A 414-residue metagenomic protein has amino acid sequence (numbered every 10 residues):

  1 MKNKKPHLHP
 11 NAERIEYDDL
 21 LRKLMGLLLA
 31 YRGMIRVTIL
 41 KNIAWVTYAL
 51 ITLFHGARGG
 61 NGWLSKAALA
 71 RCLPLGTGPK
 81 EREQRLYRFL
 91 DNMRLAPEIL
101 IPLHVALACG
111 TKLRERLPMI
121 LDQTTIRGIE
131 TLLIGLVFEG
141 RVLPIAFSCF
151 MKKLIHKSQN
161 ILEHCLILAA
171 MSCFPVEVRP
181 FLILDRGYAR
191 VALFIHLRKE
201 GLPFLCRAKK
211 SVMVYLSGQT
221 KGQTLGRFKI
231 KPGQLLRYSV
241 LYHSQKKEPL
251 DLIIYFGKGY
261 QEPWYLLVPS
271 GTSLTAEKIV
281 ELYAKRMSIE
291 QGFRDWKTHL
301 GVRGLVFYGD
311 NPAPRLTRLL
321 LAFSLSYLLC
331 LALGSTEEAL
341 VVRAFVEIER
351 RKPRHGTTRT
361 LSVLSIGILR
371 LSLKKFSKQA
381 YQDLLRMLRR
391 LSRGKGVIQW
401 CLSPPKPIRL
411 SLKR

Functional and structural regions predicted by a protein language model:
M1-W63, T77, R82, L100-H104 (+3 more regions): Single, function-defining residue in the core of a domain
K66-G76: DNA-recognition alpha helix
P79-N92: Major-groove recognition helix of helix-turn-helix-like DNA-binding domains
F89-L103, A108: Short, basic alpha-helical nucleic acid-contact segments in DNA-binding proteins and DNA transaction factors
L132-L136: Short beta-strand scaffold segments in enzyme catalytic cores
